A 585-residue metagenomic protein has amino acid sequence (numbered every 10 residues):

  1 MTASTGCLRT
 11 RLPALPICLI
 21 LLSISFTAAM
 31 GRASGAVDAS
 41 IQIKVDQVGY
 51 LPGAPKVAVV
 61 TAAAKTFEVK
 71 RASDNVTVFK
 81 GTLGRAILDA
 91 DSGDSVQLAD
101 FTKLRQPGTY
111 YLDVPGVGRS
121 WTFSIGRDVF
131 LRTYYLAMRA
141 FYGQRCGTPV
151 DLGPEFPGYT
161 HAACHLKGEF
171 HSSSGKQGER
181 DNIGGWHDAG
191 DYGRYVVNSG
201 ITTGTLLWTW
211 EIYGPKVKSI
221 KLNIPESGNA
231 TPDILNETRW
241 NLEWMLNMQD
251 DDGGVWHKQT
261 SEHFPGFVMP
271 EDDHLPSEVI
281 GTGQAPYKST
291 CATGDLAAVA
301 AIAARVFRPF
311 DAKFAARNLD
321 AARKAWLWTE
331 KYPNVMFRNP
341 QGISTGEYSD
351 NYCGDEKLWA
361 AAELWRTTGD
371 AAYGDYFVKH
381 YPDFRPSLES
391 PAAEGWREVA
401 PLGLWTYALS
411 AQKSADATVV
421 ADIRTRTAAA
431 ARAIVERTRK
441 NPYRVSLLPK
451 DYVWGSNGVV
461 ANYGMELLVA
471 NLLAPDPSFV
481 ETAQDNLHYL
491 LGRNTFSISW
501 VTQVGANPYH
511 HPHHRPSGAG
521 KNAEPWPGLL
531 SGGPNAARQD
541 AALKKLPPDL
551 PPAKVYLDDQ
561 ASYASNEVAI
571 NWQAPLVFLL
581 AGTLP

Functional and structural regions predicted by a protein language model:
M1-L12: N-terminal secretory signal peptides that target proteins for export/translocation
A14-A28: Bacterial N-terminal signal peptides
A29-A39: Boundary at the C-terminal end of the N-terminal hydrophobic targeting segment
I43-V117, R127-D128, R139-G204, T209 (+7 more regions): Aromatic (Trp/Tyr) and acidic
E226, A230: Acidic, glycine-anchored loop motifs typical of Ca2+
P232-W256: Carboxylate/His-rich catalytic cores and anion/metal-binding grooves
V299-Y348, A362, A408-S414: C-terminal transactivation domains of fungal Zn(2)-Cys(6)
P382-S390: Solenoid-like repeat scaffolds
